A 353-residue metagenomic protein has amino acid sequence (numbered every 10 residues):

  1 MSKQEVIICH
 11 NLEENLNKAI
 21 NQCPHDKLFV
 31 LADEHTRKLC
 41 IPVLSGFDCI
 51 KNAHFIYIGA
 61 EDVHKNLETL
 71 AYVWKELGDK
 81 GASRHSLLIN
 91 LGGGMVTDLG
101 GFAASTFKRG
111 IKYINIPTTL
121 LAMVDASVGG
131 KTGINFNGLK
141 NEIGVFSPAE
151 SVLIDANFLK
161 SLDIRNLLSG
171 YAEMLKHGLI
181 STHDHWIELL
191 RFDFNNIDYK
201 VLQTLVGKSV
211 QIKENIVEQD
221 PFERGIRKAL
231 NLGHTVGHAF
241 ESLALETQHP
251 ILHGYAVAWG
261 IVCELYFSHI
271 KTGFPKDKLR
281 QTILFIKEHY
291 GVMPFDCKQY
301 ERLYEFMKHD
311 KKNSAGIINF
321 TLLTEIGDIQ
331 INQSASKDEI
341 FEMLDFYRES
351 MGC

Functional and structural regions predicted by a protein language model:
M1-L87: ATP/NTP phosphate-donor binding region
L77-L91, D98-N115: Non-catalytic interfacial helical region
A82, P148-S151, N157-I164, A172-I180 (+8 more regions): Generic secondary-structure signature for well-ordered alpha-helical cores
M95-G101, M123, A239: Short glycine/serine/threonine-rich phosphate/pyrophosphate-binding segments that cradle anionic phosphate groups
F102-F194: A glycine/threonine-rich phosphate-anchoring loop and its flanking beta-alpha core in nucleotide/phosphate-binding
M174, K276-C353: C-terminal charged capping/lid subdomain of soluble metabolic enzymes
F192-E301: Active-site segments that bind and position negatively charged phosphate/pyrophosphate groups
